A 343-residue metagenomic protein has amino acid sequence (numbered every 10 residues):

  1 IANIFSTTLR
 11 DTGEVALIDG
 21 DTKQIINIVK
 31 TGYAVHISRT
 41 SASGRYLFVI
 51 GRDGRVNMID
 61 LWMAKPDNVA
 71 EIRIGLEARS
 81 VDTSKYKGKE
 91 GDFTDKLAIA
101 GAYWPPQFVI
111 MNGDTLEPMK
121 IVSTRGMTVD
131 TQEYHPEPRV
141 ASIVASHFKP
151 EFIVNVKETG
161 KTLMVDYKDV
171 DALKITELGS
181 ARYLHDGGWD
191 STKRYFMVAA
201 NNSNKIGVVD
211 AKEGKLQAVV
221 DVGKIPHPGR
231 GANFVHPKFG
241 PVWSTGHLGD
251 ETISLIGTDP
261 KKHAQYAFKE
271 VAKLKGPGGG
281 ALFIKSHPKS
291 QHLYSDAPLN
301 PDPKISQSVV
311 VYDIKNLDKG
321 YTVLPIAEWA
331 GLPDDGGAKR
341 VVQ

Functional and structural regions predicted by a protein language model:
I1-Q343: Predominantly soluble domains enriched in secretory-pathway, periplasmic, or organellar proteins
